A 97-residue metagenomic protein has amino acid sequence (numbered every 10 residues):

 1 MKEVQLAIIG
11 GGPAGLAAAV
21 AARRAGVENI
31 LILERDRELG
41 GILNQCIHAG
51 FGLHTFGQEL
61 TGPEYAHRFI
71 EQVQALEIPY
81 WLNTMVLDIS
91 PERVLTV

Functional and structural regions predicted by a protein language model:
M1: Phosphate-binding P-loop
V4, A14, A25, T61-V97: Feature captures the FAD/FMN-dependent oxidoreductase FAD-binding
V4-L31: N-terminal Rossmann-like FAD-binding beta1-loop-alpha1 element of flavoenzymes
G11-P13, E34-D36, C46-I47, N83-M85: Fold-independent oxyanion-binding glycine-rich loops and adjacent beta-strand/coil segments at enzyme active sites
G12-P13, I42-L43, H54: Gly/Ser/Thr-rich beta-alpha loop segments that engage phosphate groups in nucleotides
A18-V20, L43-Q45, E92-L95: Short acidic, glycine/serine/threonine-rich loops at helix termini
A25-N44: Glycine-rich FAD pyrophosphate-binding loop
I47-A66: Glycine-rich active-site loop/strand segments that organize a redox cofactor
